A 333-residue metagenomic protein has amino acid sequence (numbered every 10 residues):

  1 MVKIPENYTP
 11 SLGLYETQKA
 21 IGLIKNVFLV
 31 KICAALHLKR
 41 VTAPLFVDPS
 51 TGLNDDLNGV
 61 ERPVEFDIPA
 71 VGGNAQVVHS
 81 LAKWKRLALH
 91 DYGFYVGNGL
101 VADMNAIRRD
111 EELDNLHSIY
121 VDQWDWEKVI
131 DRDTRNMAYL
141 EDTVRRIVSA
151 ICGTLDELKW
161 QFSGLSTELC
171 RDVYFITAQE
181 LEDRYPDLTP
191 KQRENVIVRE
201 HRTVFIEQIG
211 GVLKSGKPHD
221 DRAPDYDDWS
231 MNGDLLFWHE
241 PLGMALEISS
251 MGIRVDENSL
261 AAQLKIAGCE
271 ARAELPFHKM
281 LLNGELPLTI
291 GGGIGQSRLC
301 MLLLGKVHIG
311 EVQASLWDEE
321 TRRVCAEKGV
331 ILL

Functional and structural regions predicted by a protein language model:
M1-H117, D125-V129: Class II aminoacyl-tRNA synthetase-like tRNA-binding/catalytic domains
E16-K19, L23, V27, R135-D142 (+3 more regions): Generic recognition of stable, solvent-exposed alpha-helical segments in well-folded globular domains
I21-I24, F28-I32, F66, V77 (+7 more regions): Generic structural hydrophobic/aromatic packing signal, biased to beta-strands
I32-K39, I147-L158, V307: A generic secondary-structure signal for well-formed alpha-helical elements
L45-P49, S163-C170, E319-R322: A glycine-rich phosphate-binding loop feature that marks nucleotide/adenosyl-phosphate handling sites
G59, A70, G93-V96, L100 (+6 more regions): A generic structural signal for short, non-catalytic loop/turn and secondary-structure boundary residues
A102-Q192: Extended, charged alpha-beta segments that form solvent-exposed binding/catalytic grooves in nucleic-acid-handling
I107, A178-L333: A translation/RNA-centric and nucleic-acid-associated enzymatic feature enriched in Class II aminoacyl-tRNA synthetases
